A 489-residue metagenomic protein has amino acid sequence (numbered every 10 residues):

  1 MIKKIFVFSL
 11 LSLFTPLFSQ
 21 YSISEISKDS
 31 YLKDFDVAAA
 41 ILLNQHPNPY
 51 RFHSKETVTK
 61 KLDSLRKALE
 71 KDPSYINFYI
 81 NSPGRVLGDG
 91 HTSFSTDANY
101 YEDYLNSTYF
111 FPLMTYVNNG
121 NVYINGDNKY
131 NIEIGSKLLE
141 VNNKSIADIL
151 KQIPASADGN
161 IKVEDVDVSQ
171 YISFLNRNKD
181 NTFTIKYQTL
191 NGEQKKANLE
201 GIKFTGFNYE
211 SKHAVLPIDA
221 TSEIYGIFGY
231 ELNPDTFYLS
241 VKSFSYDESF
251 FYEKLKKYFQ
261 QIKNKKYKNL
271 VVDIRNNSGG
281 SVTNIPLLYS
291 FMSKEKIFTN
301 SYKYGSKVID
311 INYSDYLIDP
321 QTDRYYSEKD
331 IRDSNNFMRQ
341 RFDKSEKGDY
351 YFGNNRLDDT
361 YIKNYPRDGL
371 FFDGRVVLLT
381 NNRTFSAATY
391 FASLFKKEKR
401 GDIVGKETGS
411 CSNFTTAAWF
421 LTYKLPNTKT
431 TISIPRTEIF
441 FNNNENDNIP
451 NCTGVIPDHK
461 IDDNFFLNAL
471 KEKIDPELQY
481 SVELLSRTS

Functional and structural regions predicted by a protein language model:
M1-I2, G135: Generic N-terminal leader/processing signal
I2-L17: Sec-dependent N-terminal signal peptides
Y21-G305, D315-I318, R375, S412-L425 (+4 more regions): Flexible, low-complexity junctional segments that flank or bridge functional domains
V282-L470, L484: Conserved acidic, small-residue-rich alpha-beta core segments centered on
